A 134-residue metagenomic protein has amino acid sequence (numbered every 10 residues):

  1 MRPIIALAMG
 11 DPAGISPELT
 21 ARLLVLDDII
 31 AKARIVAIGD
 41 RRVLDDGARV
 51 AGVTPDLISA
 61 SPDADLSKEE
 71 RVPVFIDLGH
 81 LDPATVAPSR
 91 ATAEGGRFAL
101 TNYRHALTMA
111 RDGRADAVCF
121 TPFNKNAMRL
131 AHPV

Functional and structural regions predicted by a protein language model:
M1-V134: Contiguous, glycine/small-aliphatic-enriched amphipathic segments in soluble metabolic enzymes
